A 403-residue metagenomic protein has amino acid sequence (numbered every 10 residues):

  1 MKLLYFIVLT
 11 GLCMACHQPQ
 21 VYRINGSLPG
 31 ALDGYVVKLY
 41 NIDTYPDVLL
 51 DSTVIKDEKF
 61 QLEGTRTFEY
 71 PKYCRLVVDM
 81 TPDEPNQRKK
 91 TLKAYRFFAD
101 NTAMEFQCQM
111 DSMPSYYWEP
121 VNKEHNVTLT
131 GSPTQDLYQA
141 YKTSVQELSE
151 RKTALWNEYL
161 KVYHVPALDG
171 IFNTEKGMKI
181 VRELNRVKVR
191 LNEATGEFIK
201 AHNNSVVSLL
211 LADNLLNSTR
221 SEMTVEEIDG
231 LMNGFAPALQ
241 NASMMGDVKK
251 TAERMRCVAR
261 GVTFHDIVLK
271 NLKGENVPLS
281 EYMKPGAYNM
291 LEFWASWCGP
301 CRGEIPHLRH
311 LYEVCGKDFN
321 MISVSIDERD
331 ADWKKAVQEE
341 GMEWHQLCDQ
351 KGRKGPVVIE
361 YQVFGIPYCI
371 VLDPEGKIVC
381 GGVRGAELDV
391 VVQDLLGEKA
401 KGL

Functional and structural regions predicted by a protein language model:
M1-S27, S296, K399, L403: Bacterial Sec-dependent N-terminal signal peptides
C16-E183: A non-transmembrane, solvent-exposed segment enriched in polar/low-complexity residues
N203-S218, G246: Amphipathic alpha-helical repeat scaffolds of TPR domains
V206, E340-M342, D349-G397: Thiol/disulfide oxidoreductase modules built on the thioredoxin-like
V225-G234, T263-I267: Alpha-helical repeat scaffolds
V268-N289: A short beta-strand-turn-helix
G286-N289, F293-W297, E304, R329 (+1 more regions): Short pre-active-site segment immediately N-terminal to redox-active cysteine/selenocysteine motifs in thiol-based
R302-E340, G352-I359, V390: Structural microenvironment flanking redox-active thiols in thiol-disulfide oxidoreductases
